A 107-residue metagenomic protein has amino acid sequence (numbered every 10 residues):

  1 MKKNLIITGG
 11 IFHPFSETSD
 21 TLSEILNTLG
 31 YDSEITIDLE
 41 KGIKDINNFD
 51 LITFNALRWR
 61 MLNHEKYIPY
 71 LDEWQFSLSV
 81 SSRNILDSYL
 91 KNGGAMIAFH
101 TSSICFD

Functional and structural regions predicted by a protein language model:
M1-L51: Aromatic-Pro/Gly-enriched surface loop or interdomain linker that acts as a lid/target-recognition segment
I6, F49-F106: Short alpha-beta junction capping motif
